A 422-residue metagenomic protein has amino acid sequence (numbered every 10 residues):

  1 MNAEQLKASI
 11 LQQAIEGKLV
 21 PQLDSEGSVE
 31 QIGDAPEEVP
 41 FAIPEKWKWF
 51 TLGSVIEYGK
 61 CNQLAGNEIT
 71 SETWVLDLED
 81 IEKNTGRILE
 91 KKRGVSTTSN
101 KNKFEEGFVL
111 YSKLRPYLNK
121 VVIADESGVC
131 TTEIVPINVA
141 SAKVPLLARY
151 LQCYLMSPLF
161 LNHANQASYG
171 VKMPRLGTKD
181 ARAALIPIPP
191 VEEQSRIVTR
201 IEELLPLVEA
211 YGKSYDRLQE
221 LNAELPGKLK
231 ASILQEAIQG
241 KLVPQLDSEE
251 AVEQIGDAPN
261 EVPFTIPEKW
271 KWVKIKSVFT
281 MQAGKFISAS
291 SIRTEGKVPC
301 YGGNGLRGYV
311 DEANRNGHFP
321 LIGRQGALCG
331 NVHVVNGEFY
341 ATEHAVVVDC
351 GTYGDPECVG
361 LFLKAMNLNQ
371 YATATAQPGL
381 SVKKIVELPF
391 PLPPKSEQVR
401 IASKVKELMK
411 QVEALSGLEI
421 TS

Functional and structural regions predicted by a protein language model:
M1-V29, H163, A167, A183-V252 (+2 more regions): Amphipathic alpha-helical coiled-coil/heptad-repeat segments
S9, Q13, E37-N62, S195 (+6 more regions): Non-catalytic DNA-recognition/assembly elements of restriction-modification systems
Q22-G27, A65-T73, N165-S168, P244-E250 (+2 more regions): Short coil/turn segments at secondary-structure boundaries
V39-F41, V135-A140, R182-I188, P263-F264 (+2 more regions): Short, well-ordered beta-strand elements within core beta-sheets of diverse protein domains
G53-L64, L76-E106, K276-L321, A327 (+3 more regions): Sequence-specific dsDNA recognition surfaces
S99-N102, E106-P158, G302-K364, T373-I385: A short beta-sheet element
Y154-I186, F362-F390: Specificity-determining recognition surfaces
